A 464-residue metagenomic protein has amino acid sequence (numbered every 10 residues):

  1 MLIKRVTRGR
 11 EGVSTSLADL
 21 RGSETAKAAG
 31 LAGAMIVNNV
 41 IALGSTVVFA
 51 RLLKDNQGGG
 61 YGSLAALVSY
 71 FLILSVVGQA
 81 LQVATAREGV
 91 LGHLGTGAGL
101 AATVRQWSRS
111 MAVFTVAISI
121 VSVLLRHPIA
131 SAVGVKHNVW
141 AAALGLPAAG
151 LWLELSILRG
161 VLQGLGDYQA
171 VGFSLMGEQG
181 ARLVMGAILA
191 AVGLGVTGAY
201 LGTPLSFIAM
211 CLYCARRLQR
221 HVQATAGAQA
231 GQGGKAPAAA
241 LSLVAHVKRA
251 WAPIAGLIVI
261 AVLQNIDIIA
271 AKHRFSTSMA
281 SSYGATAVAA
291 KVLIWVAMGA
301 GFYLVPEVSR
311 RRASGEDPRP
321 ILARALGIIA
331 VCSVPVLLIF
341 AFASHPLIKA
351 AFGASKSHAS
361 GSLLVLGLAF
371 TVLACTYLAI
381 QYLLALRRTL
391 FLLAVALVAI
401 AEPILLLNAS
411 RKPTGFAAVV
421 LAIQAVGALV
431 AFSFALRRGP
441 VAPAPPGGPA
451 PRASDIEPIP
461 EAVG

Functional and structural regions predicted by a protein language model:
M1-I41, L218, Q232-G256, F434-G464: N-terminal membrane topogenesis motif
L2-E11, D19-Q82, S122-V123, W251-R274: Signature of the first transmembrane helix
G22-N39, L67-Y70, S75-R126, W140 (+2 more regions): Membrane-water interface segments that mark the loop-to-transmembrane alpha-helix transition
A26-T46, V171, L175-E178, R182 (+2 more regions): Transmembrane helical elements of multi-pass membrane transporters/channels
D55-G58, R126-G145, T277-A280, A341-T371: Interfacial segments at transmembrane-helix termini and the short loops linking adjacent helices
G78-G95, G164, T286, A290-S314 (+1 more regions): Helix-loop junctions and terminal segments of transmembrane helices in multi-pass membrane transport/translocation
V139-L146, G172-Q223, T414-R438: Hydrophobic alpha-helical transmembrane segments
G150-F173, R310, L368-A394: Membrane-interface junctions at transmembrane-helix termini in multi-pass inner-membrane proteins
